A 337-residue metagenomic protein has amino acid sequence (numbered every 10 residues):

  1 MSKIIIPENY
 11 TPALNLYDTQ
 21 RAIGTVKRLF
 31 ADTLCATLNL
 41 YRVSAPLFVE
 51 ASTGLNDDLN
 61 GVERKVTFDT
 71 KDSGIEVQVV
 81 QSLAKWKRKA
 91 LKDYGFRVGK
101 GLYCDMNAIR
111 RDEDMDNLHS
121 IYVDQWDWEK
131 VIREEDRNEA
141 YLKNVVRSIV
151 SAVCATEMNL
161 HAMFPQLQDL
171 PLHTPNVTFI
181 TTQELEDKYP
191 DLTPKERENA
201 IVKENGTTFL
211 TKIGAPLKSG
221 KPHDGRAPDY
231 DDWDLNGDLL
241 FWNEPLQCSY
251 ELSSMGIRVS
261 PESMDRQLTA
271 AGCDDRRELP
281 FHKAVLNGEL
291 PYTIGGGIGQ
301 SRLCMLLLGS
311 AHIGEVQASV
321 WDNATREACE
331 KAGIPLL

Functional and structural regions predicted by a protein language model:
S2-H119, D127-V131: Class II aminoacyl-tRNA synthetase-like tRNA-binding/catalytic domains
D18-T25, L29, R137-N144, S148 (+3 more regions): Generic recognition of stable, solvent-exposed alpha-helical segments in well-folded globular domains
F30, L34-Y41, I149-L160, A311: A generic secondary-structure signal for well-formed alpha-helical elements
L47-A51, P165-L172, A324-R326: A glycine-rich phosphate-binding loop feature that marks nucleotide/adenosyl-phosphate handling sites
F68-T70, K92-V98, L118-S120, D169 (+3 more regions): A general structural signal for short secondary-structure junctions and capping/turn motifs
K100-L102, V123-D127, N205-T207, S249: Extracellular structured ligand-interaction cores
C104-P194: Extended, charged alpha-beta segments that form solvent-exposed binding/catalytic grooves in nucleic-acid-handling
I109, I180-L337: A translation/RNA-centric and nucleic-acid-associated enzymatic feature enriched in Class II aminoacyl-tRNA synthetases
